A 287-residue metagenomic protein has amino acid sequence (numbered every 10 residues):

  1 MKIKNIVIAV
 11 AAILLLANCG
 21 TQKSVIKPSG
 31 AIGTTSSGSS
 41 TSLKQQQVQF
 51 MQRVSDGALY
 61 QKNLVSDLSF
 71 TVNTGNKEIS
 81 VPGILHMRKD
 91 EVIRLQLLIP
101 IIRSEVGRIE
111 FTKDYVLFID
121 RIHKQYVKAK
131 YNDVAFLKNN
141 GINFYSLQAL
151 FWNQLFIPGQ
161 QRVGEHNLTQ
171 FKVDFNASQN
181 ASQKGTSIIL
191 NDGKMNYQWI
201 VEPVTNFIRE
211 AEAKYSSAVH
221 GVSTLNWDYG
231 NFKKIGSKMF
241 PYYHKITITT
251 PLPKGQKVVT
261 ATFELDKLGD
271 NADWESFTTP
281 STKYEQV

Functional and structural regions predicted by a protein language model:
M1-V7: Bacterial N-terminal signal peptides that target proteins for export
I13, S29-Q46, A58-K62, H86-E91 (+3 more regions): The feature marks either
L15-N18: C-terminal motif of bacterial Sec signal peptides marking the signal peptidase cleavage site
G20-K77, Y284-V287: N-terminal leader/targeting segments and the immediate start of mature chains
G20-T21, V25, V163-Q286: Gly/Pro-enriched, hydrophobic low-complexity segments that function as extracytoplasmic propeptides/linkers
D56-L64, G75-I79, H86-E91, I109 (+1 more regions): Edge/loop elements at the starts and ends of beta-strands within beta-rich repeat scaffolds
T74-E78, L98-V106, G193-M195, V219-G221 (+1 more regions): Solvent-exposed loop/turn segments connecting transmembrane beta-strands in outer-membrane beta-barrel proteins
V92-Y145, A149: An acidic-aromatic
